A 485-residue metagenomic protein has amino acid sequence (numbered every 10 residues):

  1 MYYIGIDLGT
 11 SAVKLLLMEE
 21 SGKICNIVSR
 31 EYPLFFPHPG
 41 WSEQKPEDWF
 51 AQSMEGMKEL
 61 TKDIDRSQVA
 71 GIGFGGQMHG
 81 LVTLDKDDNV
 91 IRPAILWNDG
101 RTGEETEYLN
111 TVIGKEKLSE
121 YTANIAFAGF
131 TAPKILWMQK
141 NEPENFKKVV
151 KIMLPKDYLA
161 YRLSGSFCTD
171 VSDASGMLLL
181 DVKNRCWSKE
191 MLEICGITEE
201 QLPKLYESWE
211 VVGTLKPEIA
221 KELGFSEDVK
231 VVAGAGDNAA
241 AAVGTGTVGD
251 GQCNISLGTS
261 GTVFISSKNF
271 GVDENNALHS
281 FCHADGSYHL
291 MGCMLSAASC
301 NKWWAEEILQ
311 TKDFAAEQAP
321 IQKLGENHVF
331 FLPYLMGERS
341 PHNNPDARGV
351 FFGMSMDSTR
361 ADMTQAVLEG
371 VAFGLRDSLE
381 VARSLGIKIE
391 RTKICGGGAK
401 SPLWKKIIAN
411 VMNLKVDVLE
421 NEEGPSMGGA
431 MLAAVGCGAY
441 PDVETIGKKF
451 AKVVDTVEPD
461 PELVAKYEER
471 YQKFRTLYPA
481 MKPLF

Functional and structural regions predicted by a protein language model:
M1-R92, E120, K148, A220-K221 (+5 more regions): N-terminal glycine/serine-rich phosphate-binding loop of ATP-dependent small-molecule kinases, especially carbohydrate
I4-G5, G103, N110-I125, P133-F167 (+4 more regions): Active-site core segments that coordinate phosphate-bearing ligands/cofactors across diverse enzyme families
L15, L81-L84, P93, I265-S266 (+2 more regions): Short glycine-/acidic-enriched loop or helix-start segments at secondary-structure transitions that form or flank
G22, K45, I72, D99 (+3 more regions): Residue-level signal for inorganic ion chemistry
P33-E43, K117-L118, C168-S175, I197-Q201 (+1 more regions): Gly-rich Lys/Arg/Thr-decorated short loops/hinges at beta-loop-alpha junctions or inter-strand turns that position
K58-W97, I125-T131, A160-D181, K204-E207 (+1 more regions): Short beta-strand-loop/turn "lid" adjacent to the catalytic site in phosphate-handling enzymes
D63-R66, G75, F146, E199 (+2 more regions): Alpha-helix termination/capping residues and helix-transition junctions
